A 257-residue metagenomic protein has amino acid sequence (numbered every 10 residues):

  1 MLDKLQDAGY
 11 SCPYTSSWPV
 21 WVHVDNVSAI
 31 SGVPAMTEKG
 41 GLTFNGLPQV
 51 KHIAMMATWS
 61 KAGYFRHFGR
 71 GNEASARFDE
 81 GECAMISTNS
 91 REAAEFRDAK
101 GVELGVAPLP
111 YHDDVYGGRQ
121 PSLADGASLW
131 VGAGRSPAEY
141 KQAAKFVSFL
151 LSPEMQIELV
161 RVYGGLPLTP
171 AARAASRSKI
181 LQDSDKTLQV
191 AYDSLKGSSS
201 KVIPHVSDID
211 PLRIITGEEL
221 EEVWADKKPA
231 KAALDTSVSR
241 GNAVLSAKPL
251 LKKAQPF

Functional and structural regions predicted by a protein language model:
M1-L42, P48, C83: Extracytoplasmic/periplasmic solute-binding protein
L2-L5, G41-G69: Glycine-centered hinge/linker elements that transmit conformational signals in sensory and ligand-binding systems
P13, G32-H52, Y111-P121, A174-D183 (+1 more regions): Short, solvent-exposed loop/beta-turn-alpha elements that line the ligand-binding surface or hinge of extracytoplasmic
Y14, A84-N89, G105-A107: Paired acidic/hydrophobic, glycine-rich loop segments that form the ligand-binding mouth/hinge of periplasmic-binding
V20, G71, T88-A93, P108-P110 (+1 more regions): Beta->alpha turn/N-cap motifs
W59, F65, D98-L166, S199-K201: Extracytoplasmic/periplasmic substrate-recognition and gating elements
R66-E80, Y111: Short helix-initiation/N-cap motifs at beta->coil->alpha
R161-E222, A247-F257: Long, aromatic- and glycine/proline-rich binding clefts that accommodate carbohydrate-like moieties
